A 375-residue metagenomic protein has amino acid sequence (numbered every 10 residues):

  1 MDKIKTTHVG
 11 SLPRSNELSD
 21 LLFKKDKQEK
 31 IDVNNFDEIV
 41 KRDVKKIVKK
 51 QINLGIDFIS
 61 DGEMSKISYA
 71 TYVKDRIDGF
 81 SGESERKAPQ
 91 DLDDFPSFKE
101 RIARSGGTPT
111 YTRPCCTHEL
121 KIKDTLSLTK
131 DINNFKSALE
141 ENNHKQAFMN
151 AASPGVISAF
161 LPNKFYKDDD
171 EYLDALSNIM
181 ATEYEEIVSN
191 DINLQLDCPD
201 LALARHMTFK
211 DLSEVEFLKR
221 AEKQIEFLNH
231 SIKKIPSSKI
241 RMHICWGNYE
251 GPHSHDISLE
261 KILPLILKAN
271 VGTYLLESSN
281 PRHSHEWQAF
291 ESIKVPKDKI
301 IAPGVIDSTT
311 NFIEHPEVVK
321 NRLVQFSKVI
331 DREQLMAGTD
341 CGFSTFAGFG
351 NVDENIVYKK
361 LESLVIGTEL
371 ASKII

Functional and structural regions predicted by a protein language model:
M1-I375: Domain-level signal for soluble alpha/beta catalytic cores
